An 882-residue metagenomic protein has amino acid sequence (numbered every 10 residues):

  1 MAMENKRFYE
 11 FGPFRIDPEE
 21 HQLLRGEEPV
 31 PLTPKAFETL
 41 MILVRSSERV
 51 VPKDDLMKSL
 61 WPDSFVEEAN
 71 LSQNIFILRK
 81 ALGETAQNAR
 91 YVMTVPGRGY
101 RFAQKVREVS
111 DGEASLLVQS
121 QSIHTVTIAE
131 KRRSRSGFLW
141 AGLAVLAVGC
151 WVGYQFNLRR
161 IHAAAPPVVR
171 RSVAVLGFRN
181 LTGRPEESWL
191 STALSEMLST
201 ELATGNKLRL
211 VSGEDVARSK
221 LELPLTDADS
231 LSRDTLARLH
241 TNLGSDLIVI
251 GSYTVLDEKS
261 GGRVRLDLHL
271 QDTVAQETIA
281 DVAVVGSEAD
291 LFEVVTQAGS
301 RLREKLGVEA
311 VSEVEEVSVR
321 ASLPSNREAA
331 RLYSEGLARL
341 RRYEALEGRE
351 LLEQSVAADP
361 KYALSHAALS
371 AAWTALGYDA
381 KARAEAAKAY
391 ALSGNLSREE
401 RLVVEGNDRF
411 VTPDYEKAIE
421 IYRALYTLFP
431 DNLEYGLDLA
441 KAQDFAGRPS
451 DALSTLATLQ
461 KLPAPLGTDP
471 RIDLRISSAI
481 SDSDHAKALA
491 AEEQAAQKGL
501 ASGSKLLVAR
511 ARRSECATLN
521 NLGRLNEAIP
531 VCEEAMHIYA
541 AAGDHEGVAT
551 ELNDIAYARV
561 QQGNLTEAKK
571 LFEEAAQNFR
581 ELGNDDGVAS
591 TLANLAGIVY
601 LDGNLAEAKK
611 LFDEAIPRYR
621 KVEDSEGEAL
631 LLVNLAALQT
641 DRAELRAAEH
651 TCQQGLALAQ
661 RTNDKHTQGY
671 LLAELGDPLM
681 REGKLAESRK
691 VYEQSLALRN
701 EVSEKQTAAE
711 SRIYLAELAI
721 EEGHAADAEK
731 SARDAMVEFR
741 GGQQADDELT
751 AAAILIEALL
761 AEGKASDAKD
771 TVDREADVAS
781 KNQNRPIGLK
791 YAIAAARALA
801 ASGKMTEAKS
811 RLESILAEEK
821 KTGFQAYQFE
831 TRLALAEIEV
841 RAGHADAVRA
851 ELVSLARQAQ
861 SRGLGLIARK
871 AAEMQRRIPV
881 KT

Functional and structural regions predicted by a protein language model:
A2-E10, P31, L43-E48, F65-T125: DNA-binding patch around the recognition helix
M3-E4, R15-F37, R107, D111-S115 (+3 more regions): A structural micro-motif at secondary-structure boundaries
E28-L60: Short amphipathic alpha-helical recognition elements used for nucleic-acid or partner binding across transcription
W151-P166, S195-R209, G213-E350, D359 (+6 more regions): Catalytic-center loop of serine/cysteine hydrolases
Y333, A367-A371, L437-K441, L474-R475 (+11 more regions): Conserved alpha-helical positions within TPR/SEL1-like repeat arrays
R342, L376, T412, A446 (+16 more regions): Structural motif corresponding to the intra-repeat A-B loop/turn of tetratricopeptide repeats
A357, Y390-A391, T427, Q460-K461 (+10 more regions): Amphipathic alpha-helical segments of tetratricopeptide repeats
